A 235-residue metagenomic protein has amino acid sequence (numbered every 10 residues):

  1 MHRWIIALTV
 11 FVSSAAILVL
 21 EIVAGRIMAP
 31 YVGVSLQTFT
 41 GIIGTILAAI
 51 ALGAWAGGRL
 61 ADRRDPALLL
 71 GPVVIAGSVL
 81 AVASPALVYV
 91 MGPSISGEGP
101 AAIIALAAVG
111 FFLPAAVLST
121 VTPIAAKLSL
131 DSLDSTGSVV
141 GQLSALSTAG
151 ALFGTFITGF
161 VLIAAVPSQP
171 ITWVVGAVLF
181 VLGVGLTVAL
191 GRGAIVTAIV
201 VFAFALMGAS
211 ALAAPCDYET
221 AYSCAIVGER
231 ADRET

Functional and structural regions predicted by a protein language model:
M1-D232: Alpha-helical transmembrane segments of multi-pass membrane proteins
